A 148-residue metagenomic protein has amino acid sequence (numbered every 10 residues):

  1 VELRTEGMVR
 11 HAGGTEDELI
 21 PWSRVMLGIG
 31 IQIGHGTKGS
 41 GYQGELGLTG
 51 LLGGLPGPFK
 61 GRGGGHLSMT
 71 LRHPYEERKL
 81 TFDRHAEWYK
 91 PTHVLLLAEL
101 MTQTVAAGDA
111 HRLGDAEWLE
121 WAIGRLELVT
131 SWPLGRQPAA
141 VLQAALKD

Functional and structural regions predicted by a protein language model:
V1-E2, H11-E18, L27-D148: Eukaryotic intrinsically disordered, low-complexity regulatory linkers and tails enriched in Ser/Thr/Pro
P21: Acidic (E/D-rich), amphipathic helical modules within compact regulatory domains
